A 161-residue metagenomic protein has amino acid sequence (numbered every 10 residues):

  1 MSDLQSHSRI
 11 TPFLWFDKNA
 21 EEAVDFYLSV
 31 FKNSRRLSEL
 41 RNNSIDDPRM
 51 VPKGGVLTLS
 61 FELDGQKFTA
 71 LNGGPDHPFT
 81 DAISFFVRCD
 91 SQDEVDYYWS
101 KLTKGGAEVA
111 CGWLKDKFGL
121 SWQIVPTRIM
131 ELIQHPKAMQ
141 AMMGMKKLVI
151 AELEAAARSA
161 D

Functional and structural regions predicted by a protein language model:
S2-S8, H77-F79: Short, flexible turn/loop "capping" segments at secondary-structure junctions
T11, V56-L57, V109-C111: Short loop/turn microsegments at loop-to-beta-strand junctions
L14-G65: Core segments of cupin and vicinal oxygen chelate
F16, A20-E21, V30, E62-K67 (+2 more regions): Vicinal oxygen chelate
L40, S121-I133, K146: Short beta->alpha transition motifs characteristic of CBS
T69-N72: Membrane-helix exit/interface motif
K137-D161: C-terminal cap/linker of serine protease catalytic domains
